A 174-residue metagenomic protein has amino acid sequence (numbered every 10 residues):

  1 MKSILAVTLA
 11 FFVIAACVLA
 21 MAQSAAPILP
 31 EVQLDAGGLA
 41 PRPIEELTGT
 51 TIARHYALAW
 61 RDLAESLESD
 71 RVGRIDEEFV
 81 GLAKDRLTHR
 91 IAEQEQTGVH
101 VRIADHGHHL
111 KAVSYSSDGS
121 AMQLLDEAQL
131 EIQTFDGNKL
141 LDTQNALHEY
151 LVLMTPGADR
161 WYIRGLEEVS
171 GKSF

Functional and structural regions predicted by a protein language model:
K2-I4, A15-A25, S117-F174: Exposed beta-sheet edge and beta->alpha loop/turn motif
V7-V13: Sec-dependent N-terminal signal peptides
Q23-L34: Acidic, low-complexity proline/glycine-rich segments
V32-I103: Core segments of small alpha/beta cavity-forming domains
R102-D105, A146-L147: Short coil-to-beta-strand transition motifs
G107-S117: Short amphipathic beta-strand and strand-loop transition segments with alternating hydrophobic
